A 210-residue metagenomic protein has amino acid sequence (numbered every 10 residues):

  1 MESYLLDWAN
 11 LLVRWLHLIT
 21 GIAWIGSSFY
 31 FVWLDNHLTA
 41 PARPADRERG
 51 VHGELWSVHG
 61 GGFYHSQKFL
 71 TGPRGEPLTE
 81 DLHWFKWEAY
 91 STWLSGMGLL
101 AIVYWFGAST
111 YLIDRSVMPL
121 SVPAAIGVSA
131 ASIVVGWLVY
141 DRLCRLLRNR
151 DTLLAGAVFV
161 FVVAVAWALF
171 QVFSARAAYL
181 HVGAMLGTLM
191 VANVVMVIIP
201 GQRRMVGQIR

Functional and structural regions predicted by a protein language model:
M1-R210: Polytopic transmembrane helical bundles with strong interfacial aromatic enrichment
